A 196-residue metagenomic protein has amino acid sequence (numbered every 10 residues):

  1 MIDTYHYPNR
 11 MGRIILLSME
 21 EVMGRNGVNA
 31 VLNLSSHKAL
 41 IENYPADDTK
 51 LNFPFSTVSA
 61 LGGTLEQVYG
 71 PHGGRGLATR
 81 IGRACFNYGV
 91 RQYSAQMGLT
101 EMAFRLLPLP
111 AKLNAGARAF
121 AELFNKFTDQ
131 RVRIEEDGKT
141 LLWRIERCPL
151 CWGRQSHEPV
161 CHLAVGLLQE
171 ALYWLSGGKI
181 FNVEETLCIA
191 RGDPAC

Functional and structural regions predicted by a protein language model:
M1-Q92: N-terminal low-complexity or simple alpha-helical regulatory segments that function as activation/interaction modules
Y7, R118-A121, W174-L175: Intrinsically disordered, low-complexity segments enriched in polar/charged residues with Gly/Pro, especially when
G27, A39, G73, T128 (+2 more regions): Secondary-structure boundary/capping signal
K50-L163, L187: Amphipathic interaction/junction segments at domain boundaries or subunit interfaces
N114-A115, G177-V183: Low-complexity, flexible helical/coil segments
H162-K179: Active-site helix/loop of acyl-thioester processing domains in fatty-acid/polyketide metabolism, spanning hotdog-fold
F181-C196: Beta-rich nucleic-acid/ligand-interaction surfaces
